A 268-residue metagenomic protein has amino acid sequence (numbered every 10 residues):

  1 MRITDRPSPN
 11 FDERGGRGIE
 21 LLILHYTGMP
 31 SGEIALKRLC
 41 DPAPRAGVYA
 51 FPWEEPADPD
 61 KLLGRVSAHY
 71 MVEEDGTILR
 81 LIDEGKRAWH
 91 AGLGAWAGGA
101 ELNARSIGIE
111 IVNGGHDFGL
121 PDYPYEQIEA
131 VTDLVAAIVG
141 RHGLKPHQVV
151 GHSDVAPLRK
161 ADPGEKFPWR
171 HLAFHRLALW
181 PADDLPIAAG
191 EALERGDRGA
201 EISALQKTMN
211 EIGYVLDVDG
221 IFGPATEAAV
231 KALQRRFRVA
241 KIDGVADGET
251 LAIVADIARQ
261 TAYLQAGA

Functional and structural regions predicted by a protein language model:
M1-H147: Active-site-adjacent loop/helix surface patches within enzyme catalytic domains that shape the substrate-binding cleft
N10, G76, H90-G92, R176 (+2 more regions): Glycine-centered flexibility motif
A100, G114-G115, G119-D217, I221-I242 (+1 more regions): Basic/polar, cationic surfaces and motifs that engage anionic cell-wall and phosphate/carboxylate ligands
